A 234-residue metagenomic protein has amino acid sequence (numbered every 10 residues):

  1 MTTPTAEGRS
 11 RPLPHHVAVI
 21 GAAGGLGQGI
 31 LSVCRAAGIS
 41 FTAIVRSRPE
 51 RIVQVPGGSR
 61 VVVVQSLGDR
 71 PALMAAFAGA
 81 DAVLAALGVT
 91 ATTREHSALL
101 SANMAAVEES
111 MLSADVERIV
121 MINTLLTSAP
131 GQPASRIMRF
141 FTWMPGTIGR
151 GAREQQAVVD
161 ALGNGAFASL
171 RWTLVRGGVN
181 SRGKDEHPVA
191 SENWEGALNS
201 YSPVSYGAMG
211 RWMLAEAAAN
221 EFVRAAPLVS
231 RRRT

Functional and structural regions predicted by a protein language model:
R9, P14-A37: N-terminal Rossmann NAD(P)H-binding glycine-rich loop of SDR-like oxidoreductase domains
I20-A23, S40-T42, R48, R94-E95 (+1 more regions): Conserved Rossmann-fold NAD(P)-dependent oxidoreductase catalytic core, especially the SDR/UDP-sugar
L26, V83, V158, V175 (+1 more regions): Non-catalytic, hydrophobic alpha-helical segments
P49-A106, S110-S113, E221: NAD(P)H-binding glycine-rich loop region in Rossmannoid oxidoreductase-like domains and their noncatalytic homologs
A129-Q132, K184-A190, E216-A225: Glycine/proline-rich active-site loop of Rossmann-fold NAD(P)-dependent oxidoreductases
E154, S202-L214, A225: Substrate-positioning beta->alpha
V159-R182: Conserved beta-loop-beta element that borders a ligand/cofactor-binding pocket
W172, A219-R233: Core catalytic loop region at the nicotinamide-binding pocket of NAD(P)H-dependent oxidoreductases
